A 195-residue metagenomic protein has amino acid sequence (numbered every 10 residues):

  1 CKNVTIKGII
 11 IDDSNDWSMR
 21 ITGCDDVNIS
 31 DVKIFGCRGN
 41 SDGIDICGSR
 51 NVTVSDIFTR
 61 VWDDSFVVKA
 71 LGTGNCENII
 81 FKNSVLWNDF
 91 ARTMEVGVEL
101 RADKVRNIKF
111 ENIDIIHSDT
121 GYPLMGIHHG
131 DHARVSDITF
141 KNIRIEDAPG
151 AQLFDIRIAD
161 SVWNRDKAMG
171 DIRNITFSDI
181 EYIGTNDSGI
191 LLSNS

Functional and structural regions predicted by a protein language model:
C1-K33: Internal alpha/beta core interface subdomains
V4-K7, V27-D31, N51-S55, C76-K82 (+3 more regions): All-beta strand scaffolds that present successive hydrophobic residues in beta-strands
I9-I10, I57-F58, V85, H129 (+2 more regions): Non-cytosolic beta-sheet module surface loops
S14, V68, G74, I80-K82 (+6 more regions): Conserved beta-strand/loop scaffold segments within soluble protein domains that form the structured core and edges
N15-I21, C37-C47, N51, T59-A70 (+5 more regions): Short glycine/acidic-rich loop motifs that flank beta-strands on beta-rich extracellular proteins
G23, K33, A70-G72, V98-L100 (+4 more regions): Active-site-proximal loop/turn and secondary-structure-junction residues that shape catalytic pockets, frequently
S118-S195: Extracellular beta-rich repeat passengers
